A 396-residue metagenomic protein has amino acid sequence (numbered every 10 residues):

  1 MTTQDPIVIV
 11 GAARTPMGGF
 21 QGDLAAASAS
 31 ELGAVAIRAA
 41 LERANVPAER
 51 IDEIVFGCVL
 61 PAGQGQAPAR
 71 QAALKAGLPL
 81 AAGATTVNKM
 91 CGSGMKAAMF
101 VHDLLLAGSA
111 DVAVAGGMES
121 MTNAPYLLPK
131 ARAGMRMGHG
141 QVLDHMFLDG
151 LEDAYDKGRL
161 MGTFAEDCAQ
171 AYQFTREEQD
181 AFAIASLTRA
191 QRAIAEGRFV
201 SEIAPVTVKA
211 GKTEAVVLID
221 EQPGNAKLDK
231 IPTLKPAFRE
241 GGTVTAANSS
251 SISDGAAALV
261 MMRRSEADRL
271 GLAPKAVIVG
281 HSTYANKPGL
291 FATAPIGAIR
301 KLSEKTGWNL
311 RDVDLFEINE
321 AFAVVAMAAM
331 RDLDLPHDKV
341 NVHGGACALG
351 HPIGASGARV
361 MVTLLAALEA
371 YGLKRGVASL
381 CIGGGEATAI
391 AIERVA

Functional and structural regions predicted by a protein language model:
M1-A29, L228-T293, G297, E304-K305 (+4 more regions): Condensing-enzyme catalytic core mediating Claisen C-C bond formation in acyl metabolism
T2-Q64, P68-A76, L80-G83, D167-R176 (+5 more regions): Conserved active-site "lid/cap" helical segment
V8, A13-T15, A25-V35, R43 (+3 more regions): N-terminal extracellular/periplasmic Venus flytrap/periplasmic-binding protein-like
A84-S93, N248-I252, F291, E317-N319 (+3 more regions): Active-site nucleophile and cofactor-binding loops and adjacent substrate-binding regions of central metabolic enzymes
V87-E119, A169-R198, A258-S265, M330-R331 (+2 more regions): Active-site-proximal alpha-helical scaffold in enzymes
V112-D167: Flexible glycine-/small-residue-enriched beta->alpha junction loops that bind anionic phosphate/pyrophosphate groups
T163-E166, F199-E202, K209-A210, V279-A348: Active-site pocket-lining segment
